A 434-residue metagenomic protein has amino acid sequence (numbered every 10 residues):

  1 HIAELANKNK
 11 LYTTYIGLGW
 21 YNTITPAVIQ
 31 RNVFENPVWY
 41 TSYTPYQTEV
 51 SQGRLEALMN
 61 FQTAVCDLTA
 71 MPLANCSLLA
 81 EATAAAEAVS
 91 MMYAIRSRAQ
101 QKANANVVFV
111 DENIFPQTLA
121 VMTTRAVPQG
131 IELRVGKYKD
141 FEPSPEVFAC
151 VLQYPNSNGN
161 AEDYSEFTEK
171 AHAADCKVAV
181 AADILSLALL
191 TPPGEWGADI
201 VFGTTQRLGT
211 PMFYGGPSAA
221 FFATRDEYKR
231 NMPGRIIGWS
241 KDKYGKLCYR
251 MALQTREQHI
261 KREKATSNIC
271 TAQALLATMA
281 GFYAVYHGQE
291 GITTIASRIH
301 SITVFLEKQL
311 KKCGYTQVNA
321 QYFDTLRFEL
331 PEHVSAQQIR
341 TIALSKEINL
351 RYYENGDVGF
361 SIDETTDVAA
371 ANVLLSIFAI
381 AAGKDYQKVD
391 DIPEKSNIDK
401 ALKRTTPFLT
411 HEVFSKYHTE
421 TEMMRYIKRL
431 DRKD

Functional and structural regions predicted by a protein language model:
H1-N60, C66, I260-K261, K400-D434: N-terminal entrance/gating region of PLP-dependent enzymes' catalytic architecture
N36-T48, C66-M71, K102-A105, L133 (+5 more regions): Gly-rich Lys/Arg/Thr-decorated short loops/hinges at beta-loop-alpha junctions or inter-strand turns that position
A64-A85, N104, V108: A conserved hydrophobic secondary-structure block that centers on an alpha-helix together with its immediately flanking
T83-C248, L310, R327-F328, T341 (+1 more regions): Conserved PLP-enzyme active-site core in the AAT-like
D140, L247-Y249, D385-T406: Long, charged amphipathic helices and adjacent flexible linkers at domain junctions
L208-Q309, C313, V318-A320: Active-site C-terminal subdomain of aminotransferase-like
C313-I342, I362-T366: Conserved PLP-binding catalytic core of the aspartate aminotransferase-like
I342, R351-I377: Noncatalytic alpha-helical scaffolds and linker/capping helices
